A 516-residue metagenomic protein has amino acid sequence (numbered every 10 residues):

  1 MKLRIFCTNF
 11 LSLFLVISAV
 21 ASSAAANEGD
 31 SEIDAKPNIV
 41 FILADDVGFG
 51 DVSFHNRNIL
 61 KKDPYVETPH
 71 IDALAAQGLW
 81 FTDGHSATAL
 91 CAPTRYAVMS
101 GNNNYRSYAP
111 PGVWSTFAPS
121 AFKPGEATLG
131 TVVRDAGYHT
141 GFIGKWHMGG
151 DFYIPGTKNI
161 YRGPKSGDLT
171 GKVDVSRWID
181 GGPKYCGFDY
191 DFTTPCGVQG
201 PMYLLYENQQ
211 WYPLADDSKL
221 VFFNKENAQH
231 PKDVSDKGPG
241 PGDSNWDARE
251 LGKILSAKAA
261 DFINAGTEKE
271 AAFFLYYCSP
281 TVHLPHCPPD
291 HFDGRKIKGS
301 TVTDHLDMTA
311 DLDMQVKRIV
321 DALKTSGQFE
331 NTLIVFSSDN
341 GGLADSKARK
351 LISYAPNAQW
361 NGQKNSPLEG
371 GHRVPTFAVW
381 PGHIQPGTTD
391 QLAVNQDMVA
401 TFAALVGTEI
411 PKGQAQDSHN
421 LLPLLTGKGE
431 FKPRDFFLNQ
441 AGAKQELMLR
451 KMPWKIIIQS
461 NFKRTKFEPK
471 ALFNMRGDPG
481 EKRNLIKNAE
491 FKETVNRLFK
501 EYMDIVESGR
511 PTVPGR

Functional and structural regions predicted by a protein language model:
M1-L11: Bacterial N-terminal signal peptides that target proteins for export
F6, A19-A21, A25-N27: Short, compositionally biased
N9-A19: Bacterial N-terminal signal peptides
A24-A471, M475, P479-R516: Formylglycine-dependent sulfatase
